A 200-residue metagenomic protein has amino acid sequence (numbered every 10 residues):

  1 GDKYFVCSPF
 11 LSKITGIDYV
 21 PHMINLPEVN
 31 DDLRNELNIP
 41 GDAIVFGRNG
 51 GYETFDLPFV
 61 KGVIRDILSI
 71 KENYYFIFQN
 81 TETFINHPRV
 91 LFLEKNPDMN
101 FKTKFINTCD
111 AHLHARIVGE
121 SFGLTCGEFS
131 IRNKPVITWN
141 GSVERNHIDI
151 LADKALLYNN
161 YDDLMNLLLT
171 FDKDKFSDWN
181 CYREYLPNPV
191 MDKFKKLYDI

Functional and structural regions predicted by a protein language model:
G1-I39, G51: Catalytic core of nucleotide-activated saccharide and alditol-phosphate transferases
L26-N30, R34-P88, N96-M99: Conserved catalytic-core segment of nucleotide-activated headgroup transferases in glycan assembly
M99-F105, L164: Acidic, amphipathic alpha-helical patches
T103, C126-I131, R145-N146: Short alpha-helical segment that forms part of, or immediately flanks, the ligand-binding pocket in carbohydrate-active
K104-S121, K134: Acidic donor-binding loop of glycosyltransferase active sites
P135-N140: Short hydrophobic beta-strand element within catalytic cores of glycosyltransferases and related nucleotide-activated
R145-L169: Change "using UDP/GDP/dTDP sugars" to "using nucleotide sugars
N159-D162, T170-I200: A charged, aromatic-enriched C-terminal amphipathic alpha-helix characteristic of glycosyltransferases across folds
